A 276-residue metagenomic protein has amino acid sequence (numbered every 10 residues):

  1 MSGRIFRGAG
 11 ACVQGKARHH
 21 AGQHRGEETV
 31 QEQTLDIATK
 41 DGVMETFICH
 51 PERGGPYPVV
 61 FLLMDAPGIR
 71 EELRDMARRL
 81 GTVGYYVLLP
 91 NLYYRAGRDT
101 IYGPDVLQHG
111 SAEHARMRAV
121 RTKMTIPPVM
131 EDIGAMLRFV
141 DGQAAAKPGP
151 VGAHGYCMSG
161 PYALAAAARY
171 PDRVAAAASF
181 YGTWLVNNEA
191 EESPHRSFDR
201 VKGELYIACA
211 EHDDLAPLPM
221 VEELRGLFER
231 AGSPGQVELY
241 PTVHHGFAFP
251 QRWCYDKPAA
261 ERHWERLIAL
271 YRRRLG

Functional and structural regions predicted by a protein language model:
I5-V13, H19-G276: N-terminal cap/leader regions of alpha/beta-hydrolase-fold enzymes, predominantly small-molecule hydrolases
